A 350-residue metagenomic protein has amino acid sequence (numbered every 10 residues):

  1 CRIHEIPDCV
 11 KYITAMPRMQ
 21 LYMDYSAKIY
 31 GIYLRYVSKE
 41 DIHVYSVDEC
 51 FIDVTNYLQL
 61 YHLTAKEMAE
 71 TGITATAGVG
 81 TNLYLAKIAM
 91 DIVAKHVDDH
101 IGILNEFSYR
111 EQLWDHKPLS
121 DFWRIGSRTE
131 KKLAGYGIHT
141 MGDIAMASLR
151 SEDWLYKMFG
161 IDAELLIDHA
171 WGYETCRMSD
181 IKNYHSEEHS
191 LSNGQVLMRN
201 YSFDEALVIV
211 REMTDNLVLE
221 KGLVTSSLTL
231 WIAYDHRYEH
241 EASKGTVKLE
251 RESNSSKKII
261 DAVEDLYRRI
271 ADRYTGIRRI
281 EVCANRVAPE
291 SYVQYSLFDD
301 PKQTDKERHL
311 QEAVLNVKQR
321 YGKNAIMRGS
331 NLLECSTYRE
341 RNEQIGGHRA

Functional and structural regions predicted by a protein language model:
C1-D168, M178, K302-A350: Gly/Gly-Pro- and Ser/Thr-rich, intrinsically disordered tail segments characteristic of DNA damage-repair and tolerance
C9, D121, K131-Y274: DNA-contacting surface of Y-family translesion DNA polymerases
V44-E49, G80-L83, L223-L228, T275-R279: Short Gly/Ser/Thr- and Asp/Glu-enriched loop/turn motifs at secondary-structure junctions
D53-T55, A233, E250, N285: Solvent-exposed residues in well-ordered beta-strands and their adjoining turns, especially edge/terminal strands
T81-L83, G172, C283-N285: Short glycine-enriched loops at secondary-structure junctions
N82, Y234-E239, V287-E290: Short, charged/polar surface micro-motifs in flexible loops or helix N-caps
K87, H240, Y292: Short acidic, gly/pro-rich beta-turn/loop elements at beta-sheet edges and active-site/ligand-binding grooves
S243-A350: Acidic, metal-coordinating catalytic segment for phosphate/diphosphate chemistry, firing primarily on the Nudix
